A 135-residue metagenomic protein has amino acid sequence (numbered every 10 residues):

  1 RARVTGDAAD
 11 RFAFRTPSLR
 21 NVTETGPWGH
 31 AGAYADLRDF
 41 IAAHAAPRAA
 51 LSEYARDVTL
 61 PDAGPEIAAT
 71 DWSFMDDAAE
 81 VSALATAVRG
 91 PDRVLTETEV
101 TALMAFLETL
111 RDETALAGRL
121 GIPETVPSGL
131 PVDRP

Functional and structural regions predicted by a protein language model:
R1-P135: Periplasmic c-type cytochrome electron-transfer domains
